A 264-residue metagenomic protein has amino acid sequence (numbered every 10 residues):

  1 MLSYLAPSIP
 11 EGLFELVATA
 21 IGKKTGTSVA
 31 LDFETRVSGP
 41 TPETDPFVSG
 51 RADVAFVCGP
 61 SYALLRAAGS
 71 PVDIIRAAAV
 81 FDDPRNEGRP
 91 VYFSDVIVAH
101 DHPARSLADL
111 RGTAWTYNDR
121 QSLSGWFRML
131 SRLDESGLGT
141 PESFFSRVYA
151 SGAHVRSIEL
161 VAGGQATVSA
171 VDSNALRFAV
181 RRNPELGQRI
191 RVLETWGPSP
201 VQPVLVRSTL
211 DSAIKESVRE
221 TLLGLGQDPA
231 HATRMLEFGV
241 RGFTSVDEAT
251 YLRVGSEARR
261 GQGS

Functional and structural regions predicted by a protein language model:
M1-D53, V57-P60, A232-S264: N-terminal hydrophobic or amphipathic helices and topogenic motifs
M1-T27, P60, D82, N86-S157 (+2 more regions): Bilobed "Venus flytrap"/periplasmic-binding protein-like clamshell domains and structurally analogous long
S3, A77-D95, P184-E220, L236-L252: Periplasmic-binding protein-like
L16, R128, R156, L160 (+3 more regions): Extracytoplasmic/secreted proteins, especially bacterial periplasmic and envelope-associated proteins
S28-S38, V54-F56, T140-A153, R191-E194: Short beta-strand-to-loop elements that line the ligand-binding cleft of bilobed periplasmic-binding protein-like
P40-P46, S61-Y62, H154-L160, A166: Short, hydrophobic alpha-helical packing/hinge segments within bilobed ligand-binding/sensory domains
F56-S70, D134-E135, A162, T167-G187: A ligand-binding cleft/hinge motif common to bilobed small-molecule-binding domains
R219-R234: Short glycine/proline-rich, acidic loop/turn segments that cap or connect secondary-structure elements
